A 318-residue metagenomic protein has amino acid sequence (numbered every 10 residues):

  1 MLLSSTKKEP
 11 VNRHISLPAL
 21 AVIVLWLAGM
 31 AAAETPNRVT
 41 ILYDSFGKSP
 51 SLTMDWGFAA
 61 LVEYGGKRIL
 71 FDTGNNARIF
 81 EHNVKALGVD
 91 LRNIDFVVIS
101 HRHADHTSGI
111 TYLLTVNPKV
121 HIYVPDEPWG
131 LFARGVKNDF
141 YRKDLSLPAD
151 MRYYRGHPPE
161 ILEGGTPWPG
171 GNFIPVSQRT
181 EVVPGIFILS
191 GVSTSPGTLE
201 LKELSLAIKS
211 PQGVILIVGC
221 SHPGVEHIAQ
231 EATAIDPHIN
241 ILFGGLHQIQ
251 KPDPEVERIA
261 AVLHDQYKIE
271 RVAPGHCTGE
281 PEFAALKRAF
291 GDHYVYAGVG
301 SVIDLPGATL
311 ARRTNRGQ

Functional and structural regions predicted by a protein language model:
S5-A19: Bacterial N-terminal signal peptides that target proteins for export
P18-A28: Bacterial N-terminal signal peptides
L27-T35: Bacterial Sec-dependent signal peptides at the C-terminal "C-region" and cleavage site
R38-L87, L199-I217: Conserved beta-strand hairpin/beta-sheet module of binuclear metal-dependent hydrolase folds, prominently
R78-Y123, E127, T233-F243, H247: Active-site metal-binding motif and surrounding structural segment of the metallo-beta-lactamase
V84, F283-A284, R288, D292-Q318: Binuclear metal-dependent phosphoesterase catalytic core
P128-L204, P211, V295-R312: Metallo-beta-lactamase
S205, P211-G300: Cap/insert and terminal regions of metallo-dependent hydrolase folds
